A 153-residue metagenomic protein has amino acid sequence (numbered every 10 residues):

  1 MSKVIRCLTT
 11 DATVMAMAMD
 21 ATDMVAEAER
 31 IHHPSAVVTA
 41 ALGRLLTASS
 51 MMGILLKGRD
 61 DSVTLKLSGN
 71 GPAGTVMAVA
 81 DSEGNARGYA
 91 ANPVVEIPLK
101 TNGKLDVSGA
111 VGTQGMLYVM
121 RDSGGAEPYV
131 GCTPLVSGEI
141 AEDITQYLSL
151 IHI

Functional and structural regions predicted by a protein language model:
S2-M120, Y129: N-terminal functional module of multi-domain proteins
A48-M51, D143-Y147: Alpha-helical scaffold segments in soluble metabolic enzymes
G125: Gly-rich Lys/Arg/Thr-decorated short loops/hinges at beta-loop-alpha junctions or inter-strand turns that position
L135, E139-I140, T145: Long, charged interaction segments in nuclear RNA/chromatin-associated proteins
I151-I153: Conserved small/polar residues in nucleotide/adenosyl-binding loops
